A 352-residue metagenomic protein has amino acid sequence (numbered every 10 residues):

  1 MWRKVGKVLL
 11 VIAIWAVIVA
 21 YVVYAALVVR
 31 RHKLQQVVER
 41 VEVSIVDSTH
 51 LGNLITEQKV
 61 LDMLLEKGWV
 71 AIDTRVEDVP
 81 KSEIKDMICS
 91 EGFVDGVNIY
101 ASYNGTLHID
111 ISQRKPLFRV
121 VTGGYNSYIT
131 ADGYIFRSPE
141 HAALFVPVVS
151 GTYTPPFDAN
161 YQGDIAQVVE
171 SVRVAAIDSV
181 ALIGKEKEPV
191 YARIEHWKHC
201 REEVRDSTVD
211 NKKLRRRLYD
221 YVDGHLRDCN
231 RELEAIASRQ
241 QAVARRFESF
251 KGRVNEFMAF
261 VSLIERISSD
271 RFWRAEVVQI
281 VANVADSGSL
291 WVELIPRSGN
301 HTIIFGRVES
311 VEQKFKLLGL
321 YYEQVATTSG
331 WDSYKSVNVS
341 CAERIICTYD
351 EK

Functional and structural regions predicted by a protein language model:
M1-D47, L65-V79, E83-S90, G96-K352: Charged, solvent-exposed interaction patches on well-folded alpha/beta domains that mediate macromolecular contacts
T49-L51: Extracytoplasmic "Venus flytrap"
I55-G68: An acidic helix/loop motif centered on a single conserved Asp/Glu that marks catalytic or ligand-interacting sites
